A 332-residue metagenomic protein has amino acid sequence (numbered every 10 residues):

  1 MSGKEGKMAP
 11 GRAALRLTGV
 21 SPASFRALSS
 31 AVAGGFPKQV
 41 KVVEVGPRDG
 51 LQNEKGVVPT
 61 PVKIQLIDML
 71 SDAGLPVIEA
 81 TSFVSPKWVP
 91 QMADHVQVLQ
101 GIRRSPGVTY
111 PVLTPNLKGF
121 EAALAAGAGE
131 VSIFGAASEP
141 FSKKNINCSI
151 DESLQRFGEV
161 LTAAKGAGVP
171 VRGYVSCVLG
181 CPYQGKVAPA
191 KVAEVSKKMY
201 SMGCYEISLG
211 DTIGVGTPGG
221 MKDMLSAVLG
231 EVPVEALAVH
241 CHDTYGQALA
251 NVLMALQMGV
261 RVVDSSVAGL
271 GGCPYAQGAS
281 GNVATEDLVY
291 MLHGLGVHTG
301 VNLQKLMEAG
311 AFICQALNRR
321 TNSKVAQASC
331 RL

Functional and structural regions predicted by a protein language model:
S2-L332: Catalytic cores and adjacent flexible loops of soluble metabolic enzymes that perform enolate/carbanion chemistry on
